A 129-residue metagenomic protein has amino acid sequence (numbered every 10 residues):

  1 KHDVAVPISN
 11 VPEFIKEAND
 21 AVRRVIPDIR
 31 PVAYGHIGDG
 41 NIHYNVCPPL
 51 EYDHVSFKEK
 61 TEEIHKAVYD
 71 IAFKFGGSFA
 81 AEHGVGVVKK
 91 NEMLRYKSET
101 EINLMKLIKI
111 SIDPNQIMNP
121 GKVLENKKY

Functional and structural regions predicted by a protein language model:
K1-Y129: Conserved glycine-rich FAD pyrophosphate-binding loop
